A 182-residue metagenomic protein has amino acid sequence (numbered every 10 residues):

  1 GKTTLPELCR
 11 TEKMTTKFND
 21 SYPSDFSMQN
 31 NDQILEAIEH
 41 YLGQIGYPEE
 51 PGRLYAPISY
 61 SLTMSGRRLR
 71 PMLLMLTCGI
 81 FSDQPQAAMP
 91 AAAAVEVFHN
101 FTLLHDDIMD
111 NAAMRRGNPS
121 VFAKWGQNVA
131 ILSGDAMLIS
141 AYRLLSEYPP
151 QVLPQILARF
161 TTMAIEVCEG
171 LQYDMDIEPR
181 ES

Functional and structural regions predicted by a protein language model:
K2-T3, K13-M14: Polybasic, lysine-rich low-complexity intrinsically disordered segments
F18-I45: N-terminal amphipathic/basic leader segments beginning at the initiator methionine
G43, Y47-S182: Mg2+-dependent prenyl diphosphate-binding active-site environment of isoprenoid biosynthetic enzymes
